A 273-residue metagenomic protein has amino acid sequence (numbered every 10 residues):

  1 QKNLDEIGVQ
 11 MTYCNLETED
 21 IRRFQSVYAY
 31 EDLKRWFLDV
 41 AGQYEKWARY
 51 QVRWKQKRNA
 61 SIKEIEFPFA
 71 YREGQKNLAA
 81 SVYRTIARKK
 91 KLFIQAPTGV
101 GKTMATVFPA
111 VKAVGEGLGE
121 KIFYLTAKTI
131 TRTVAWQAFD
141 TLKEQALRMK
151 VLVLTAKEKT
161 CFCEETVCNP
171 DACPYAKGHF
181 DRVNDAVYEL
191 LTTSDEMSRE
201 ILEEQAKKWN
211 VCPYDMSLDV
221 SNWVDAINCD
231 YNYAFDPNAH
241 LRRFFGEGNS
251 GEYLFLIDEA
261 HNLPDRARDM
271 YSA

Functional and structural regions predicted by a protein language model:
Q1-L33: Nucleic-acid nuclease catalytic cores
L4-I7, G119-E120, L147-K150, S250-Y253: Short glycine-/polar-rich loops that comprise or flank the Walker A/P-loop and associated switch/sensor motifs
E31-E64: Charged, low-complexity
V52-Q95: Conserved pre-motif I regulatory segment
N59, I65, L118-I227, N232-F235: A substrate-engagement module of RecA-like helicase motors
Y83-R84, T103-L118, Q137-L142: Walker A/P-loop NTP-binding motif
A87-P109, K121: Walker A/P-loop
T106, T133, Q137, W209-A226 (+1 more regions): Signature of the SF2 helicase/ATPase Hel1-core->accessory helical subdomain module
